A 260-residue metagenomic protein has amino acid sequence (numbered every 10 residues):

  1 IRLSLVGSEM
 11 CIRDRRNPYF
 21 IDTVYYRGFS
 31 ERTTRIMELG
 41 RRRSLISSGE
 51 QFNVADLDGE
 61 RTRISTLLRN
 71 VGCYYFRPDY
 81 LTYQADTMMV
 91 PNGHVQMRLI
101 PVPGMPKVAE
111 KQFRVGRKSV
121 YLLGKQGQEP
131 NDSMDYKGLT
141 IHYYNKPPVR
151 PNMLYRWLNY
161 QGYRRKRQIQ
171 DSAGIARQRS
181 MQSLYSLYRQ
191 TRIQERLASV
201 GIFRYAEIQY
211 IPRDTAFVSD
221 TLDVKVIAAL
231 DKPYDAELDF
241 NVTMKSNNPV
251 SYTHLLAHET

Functional and structural regions predicted by a protein language model:
I1-G7, I12, H254-T260: Single conserved hydrophobic/aromatic residue that forms the stacking wall/gate of nucleotide- or nucleobase-binding
R2, D22-V90, R114-V218, T243-L256: Periplasmic/extracytosolic POTRA-like scaffold domains at the N-termini of outer-membrane and outer-envelope
S8-E9, R13, H94-P103, S219-L230: N-terminal periplasmic accessory domains that precede and gate Gram-negative outer-membrane beta-barrel machines
D14-P18, A228-K232, M244-S246, L256: Outer-membrane beta-barrel pore proteins
R42-L45, L230-E237: Flexible, solvent-exposed coil segments and beta strand-coil junctions, predominantly the extracellular/periplasmic
N92-H94, G104-G116: Phosphate-handling architecture centered on phosphoinositide signaling
V200-R204, A228-Y234: Secondary-structure transition/capping motifs at alpha-helix termini and the adjoining loop/turn into the next element
L238-V242: Transmembrane beta-barrel strands of outer-membrane/channel proteins
